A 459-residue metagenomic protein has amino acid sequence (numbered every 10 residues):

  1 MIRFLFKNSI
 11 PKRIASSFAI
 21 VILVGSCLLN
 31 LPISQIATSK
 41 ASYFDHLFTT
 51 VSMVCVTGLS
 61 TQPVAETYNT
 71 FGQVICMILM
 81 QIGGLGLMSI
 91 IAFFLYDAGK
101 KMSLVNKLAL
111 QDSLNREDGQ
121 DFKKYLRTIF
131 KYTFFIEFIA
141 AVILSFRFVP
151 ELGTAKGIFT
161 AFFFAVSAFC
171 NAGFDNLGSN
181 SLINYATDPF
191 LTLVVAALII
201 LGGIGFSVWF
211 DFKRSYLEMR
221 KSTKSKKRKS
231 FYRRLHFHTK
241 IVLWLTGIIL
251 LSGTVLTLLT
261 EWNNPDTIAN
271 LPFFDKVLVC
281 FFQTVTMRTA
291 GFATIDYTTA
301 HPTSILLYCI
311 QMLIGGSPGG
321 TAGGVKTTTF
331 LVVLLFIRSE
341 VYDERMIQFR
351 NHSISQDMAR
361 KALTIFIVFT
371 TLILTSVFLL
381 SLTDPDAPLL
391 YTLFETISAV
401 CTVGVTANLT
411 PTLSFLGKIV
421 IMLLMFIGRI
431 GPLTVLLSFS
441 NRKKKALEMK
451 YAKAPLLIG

Functional and structural regions predicted by a protein language model:
M1-G459: Membrane-proximal intracellular helices of multi-pass ion channels
